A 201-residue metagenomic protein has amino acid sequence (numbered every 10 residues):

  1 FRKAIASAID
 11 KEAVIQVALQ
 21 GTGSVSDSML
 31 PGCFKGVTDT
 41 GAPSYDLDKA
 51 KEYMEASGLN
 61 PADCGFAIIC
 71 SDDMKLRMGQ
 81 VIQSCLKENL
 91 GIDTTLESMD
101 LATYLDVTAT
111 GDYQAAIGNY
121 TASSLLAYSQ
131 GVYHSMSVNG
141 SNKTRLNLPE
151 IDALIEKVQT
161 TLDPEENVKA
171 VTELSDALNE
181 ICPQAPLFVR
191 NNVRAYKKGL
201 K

Functional and structural regions predicted by a protein language model:
F1-S84, E88, E173: Append "and occasionally in soluble cytosolic enzymes with long acidic Gly/Pro-rich linkers
K3, I15-Q16, D93-Y104, G131-K197: Extracytoplasmic/peripheral linker and loop segments enriched in polar/acidic and small residues with frequent Thr/Pro
A18, I69-D72, M99, N119-T121 (+1 more regions): Active-site-proximal beta-strand/loop segments in catalytic clefts of secreted hydrolases
V25, M74-R77, Y104-L105, S123-A127 (+1 more regions): Flexible loop/turn segments at secondary-structure boundaries
G41, A127-Q130, K197-L200: Short conserved micro-motifs at the rims of enzyme active sites and ligand-binding pockets
D63, G91, Q114, C182-Q184: Active-site lining segments that contact anionic ligands and/or coordinate catalytic metals
K87-S135: Periplasmic binding protein-like
